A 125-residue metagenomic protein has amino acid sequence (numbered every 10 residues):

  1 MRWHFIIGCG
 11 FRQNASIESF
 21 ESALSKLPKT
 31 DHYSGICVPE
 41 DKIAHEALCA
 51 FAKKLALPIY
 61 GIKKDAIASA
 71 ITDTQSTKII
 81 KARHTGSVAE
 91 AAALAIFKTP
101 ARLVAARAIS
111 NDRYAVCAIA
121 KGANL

Functional and structural regions predicted by a protein language model:
M1, K29-H32, A68-T72, L94: Residue-level signal for well-ordered alpha-helical segments
M1-D41, C117-L125: Conserved mixed alpha/beta catalytic, RNA-binding, or beta-rich assembly cores of soluble enzyme, regulatory
M1-H4, S87, A91: Extreme N-terminus of proteins, especially the signal/transit-peptide cleavage junction and the first residues
S16-I17, V38-P39, K81-R83, A95-K98: A short linear-motif detector with a strong N-terminal bias
S22-K26, A50, A93: Charged/polar, solvent-exposed surface patches and flexible loops
K29, K53-Y60, I96-P100: Generic secondary-structure signature for well-ordered alpha-helical cores
P39, A44-V88: Long, charge-dense
E90-A93, F97-L125: C-terminal edge-of-domain segments
